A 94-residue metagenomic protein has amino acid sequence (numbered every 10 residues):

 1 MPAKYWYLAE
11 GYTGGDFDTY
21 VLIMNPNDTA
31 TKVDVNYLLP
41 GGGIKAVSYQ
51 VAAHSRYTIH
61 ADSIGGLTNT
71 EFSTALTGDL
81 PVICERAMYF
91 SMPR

Functional and structural regions predicted by a protein language model:
M1-R94: Gly/Pro-rich, tryptophan- and cysteine-flecked surface segments typical of secreted/extracellular proteins
